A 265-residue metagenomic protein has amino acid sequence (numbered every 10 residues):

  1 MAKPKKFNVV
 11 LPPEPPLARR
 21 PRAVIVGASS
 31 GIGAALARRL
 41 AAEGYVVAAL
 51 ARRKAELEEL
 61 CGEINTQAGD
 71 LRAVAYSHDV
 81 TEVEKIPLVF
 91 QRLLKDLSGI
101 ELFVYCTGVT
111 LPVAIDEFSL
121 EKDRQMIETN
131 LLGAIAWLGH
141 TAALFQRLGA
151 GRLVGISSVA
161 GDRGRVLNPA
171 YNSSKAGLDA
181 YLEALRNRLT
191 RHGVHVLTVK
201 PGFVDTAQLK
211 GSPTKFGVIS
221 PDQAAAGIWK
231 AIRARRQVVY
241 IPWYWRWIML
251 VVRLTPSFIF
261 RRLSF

Functional and structural regions predicted by a protein language model:
S29-S30: Conserved glycine-rich cofactor-binding loop
Y45-E59: Conserved glycine-rich Rossmann-like NAD(P)H-binding loop of the short-chain dehydrogenase/reductase
C106-L111: Conserved NAD(P)H cofactor-binding loop of Rossmann-fold oxidoreductase domains
A114-D116, K122-I127: Substrate-binding pocket helix/loop in short-chain dehydrogenase/reductase
L138, S174: Active-site helix of classical SDR
S158: Residue(s) in the substrate-gating loop at a strand-loop-helix junction that position the organic substrate next
R191, T198, P213-I248: C-terminal helical subdomain
